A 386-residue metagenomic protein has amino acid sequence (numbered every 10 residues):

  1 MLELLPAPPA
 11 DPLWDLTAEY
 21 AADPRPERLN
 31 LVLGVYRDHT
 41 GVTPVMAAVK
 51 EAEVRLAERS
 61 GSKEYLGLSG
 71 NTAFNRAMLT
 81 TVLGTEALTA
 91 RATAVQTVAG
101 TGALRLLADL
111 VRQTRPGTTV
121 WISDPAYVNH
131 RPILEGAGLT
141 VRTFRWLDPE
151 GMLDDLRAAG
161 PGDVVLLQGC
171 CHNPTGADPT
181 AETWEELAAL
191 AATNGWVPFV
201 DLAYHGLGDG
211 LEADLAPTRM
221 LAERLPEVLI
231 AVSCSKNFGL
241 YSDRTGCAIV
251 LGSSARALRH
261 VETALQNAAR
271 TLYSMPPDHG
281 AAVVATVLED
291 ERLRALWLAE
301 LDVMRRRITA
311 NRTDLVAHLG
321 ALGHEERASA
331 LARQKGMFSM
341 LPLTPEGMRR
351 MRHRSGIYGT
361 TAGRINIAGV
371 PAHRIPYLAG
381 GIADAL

Functional and structural regions predicted by a protein language model:
M1-G70, A77, G84, T271 (+3 more regions): N-terminal "arm"/small-domain region of PLP-dependent enzymes with the aminotransferase-like
R28-N30, G67, A231, A328-R333 (+1 more regions): Short beta-strand
L31, V141, P198, V228 (+1 more regions): Hydrophobic beta-strand scaffold residues
V54, G61-A192, G206-L207, L215-T218 (+3 more regions): Conserved core of the PLP fold type I
L202-A203: Conserved Walker B
A216-H260: Active-site PLP attachment segment
E262-G280, V287-V316: Structural signature of PLP-dependent enzymes
L298-R354: Conserved PLP-binding catalytic core of the aspartate aminotransferase-like
